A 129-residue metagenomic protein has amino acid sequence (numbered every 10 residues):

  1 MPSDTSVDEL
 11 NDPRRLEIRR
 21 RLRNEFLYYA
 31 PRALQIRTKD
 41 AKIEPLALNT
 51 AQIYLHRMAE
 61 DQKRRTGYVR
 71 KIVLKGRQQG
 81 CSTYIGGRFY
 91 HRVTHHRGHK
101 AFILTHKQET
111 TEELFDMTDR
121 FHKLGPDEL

Functional and structural regions predicted by a protein language model:
P2-L129: Phosphate/NTP-binding elements of NTP-utilizing enzymes
